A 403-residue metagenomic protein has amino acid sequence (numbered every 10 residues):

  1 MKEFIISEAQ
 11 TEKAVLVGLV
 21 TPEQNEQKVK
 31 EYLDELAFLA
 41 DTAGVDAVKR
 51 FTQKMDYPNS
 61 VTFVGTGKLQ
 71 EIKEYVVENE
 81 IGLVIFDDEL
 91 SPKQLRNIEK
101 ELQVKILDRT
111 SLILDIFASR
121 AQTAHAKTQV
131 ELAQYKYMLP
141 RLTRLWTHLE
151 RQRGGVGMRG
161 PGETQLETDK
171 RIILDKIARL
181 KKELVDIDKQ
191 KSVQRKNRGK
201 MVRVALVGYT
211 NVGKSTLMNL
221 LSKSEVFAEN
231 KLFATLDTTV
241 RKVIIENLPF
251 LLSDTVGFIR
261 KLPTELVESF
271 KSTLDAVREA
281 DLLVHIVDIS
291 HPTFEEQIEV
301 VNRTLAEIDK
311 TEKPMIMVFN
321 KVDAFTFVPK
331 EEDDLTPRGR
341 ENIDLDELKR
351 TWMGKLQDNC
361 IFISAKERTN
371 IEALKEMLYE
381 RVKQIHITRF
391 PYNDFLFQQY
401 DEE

Functional and structural regions predicted by a protein language model:
M1-I113: N-terminal accessory targeting/assembly segments
M1-L16, A37, K136, P140-V212 (+3 more regions): C-terminal-of-GTPase-core extension/linker across diverse P-loop GTPases
K2-I6, E31-D34, Y57-K73, D237 (+2 more regions): Switch II of P-loop NTPase G domains
E8-A9, V76-E78, K242-E246, L251 (+4 more regions): Conserved catalytic network of the ASCE P-loop NTPase/AAA+ motor domain
T21-E23, N59, E89, R278-E299 (+2 more regions): Conserved Switch II/interswitch segment of TRAFAC-class P-loop GTPases
Q24-Q27, N59-T62, P92-N97, L114-F117 (+4 more regions): Switch/connector loops and helix/strand junctions flanking conserved nucleotide-binding motifs in nucleotide-processing
S111-V130: Short alpha-helix plus adjacent loop in nuclease-associated cores
K196-G199, L220-F250, I259, T264-S272 (+2 more regions): Switch I (effector-binding) loop of TRAFAC-class P-loop GTPase G-domains
